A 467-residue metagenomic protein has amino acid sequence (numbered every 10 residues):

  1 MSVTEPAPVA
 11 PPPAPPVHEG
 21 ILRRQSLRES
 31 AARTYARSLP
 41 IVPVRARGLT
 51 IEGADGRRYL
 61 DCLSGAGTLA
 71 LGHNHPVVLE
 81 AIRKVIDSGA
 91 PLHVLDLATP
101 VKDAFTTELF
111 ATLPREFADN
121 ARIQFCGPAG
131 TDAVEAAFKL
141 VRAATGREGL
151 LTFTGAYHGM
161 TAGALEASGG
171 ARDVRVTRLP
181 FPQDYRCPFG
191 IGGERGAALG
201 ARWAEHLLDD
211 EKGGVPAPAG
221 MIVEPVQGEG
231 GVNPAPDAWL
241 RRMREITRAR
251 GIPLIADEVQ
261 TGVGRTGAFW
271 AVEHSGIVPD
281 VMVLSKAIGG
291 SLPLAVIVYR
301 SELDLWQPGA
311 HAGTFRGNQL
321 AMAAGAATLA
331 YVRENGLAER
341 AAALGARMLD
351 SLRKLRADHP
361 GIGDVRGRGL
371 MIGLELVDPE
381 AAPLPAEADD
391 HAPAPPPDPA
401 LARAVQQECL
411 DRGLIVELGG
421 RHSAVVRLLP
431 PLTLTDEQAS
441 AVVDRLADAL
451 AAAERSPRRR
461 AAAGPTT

Functional and structural regions predicted by a protein language model:
S2-T467: Conserved N-terminal phosphate-binding loop of PLP-dependent enzymes in the Aspartate aminotransferase
